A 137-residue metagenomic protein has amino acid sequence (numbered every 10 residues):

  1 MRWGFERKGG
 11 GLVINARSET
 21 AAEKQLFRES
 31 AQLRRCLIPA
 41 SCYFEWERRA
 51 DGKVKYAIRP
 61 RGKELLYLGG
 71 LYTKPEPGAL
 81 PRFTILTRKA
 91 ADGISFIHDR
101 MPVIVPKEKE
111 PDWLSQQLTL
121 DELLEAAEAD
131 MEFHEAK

Functional and structural regions predicted by a protein language model:
M1-K137: Short linear sequence motif anchored by a di-proline
